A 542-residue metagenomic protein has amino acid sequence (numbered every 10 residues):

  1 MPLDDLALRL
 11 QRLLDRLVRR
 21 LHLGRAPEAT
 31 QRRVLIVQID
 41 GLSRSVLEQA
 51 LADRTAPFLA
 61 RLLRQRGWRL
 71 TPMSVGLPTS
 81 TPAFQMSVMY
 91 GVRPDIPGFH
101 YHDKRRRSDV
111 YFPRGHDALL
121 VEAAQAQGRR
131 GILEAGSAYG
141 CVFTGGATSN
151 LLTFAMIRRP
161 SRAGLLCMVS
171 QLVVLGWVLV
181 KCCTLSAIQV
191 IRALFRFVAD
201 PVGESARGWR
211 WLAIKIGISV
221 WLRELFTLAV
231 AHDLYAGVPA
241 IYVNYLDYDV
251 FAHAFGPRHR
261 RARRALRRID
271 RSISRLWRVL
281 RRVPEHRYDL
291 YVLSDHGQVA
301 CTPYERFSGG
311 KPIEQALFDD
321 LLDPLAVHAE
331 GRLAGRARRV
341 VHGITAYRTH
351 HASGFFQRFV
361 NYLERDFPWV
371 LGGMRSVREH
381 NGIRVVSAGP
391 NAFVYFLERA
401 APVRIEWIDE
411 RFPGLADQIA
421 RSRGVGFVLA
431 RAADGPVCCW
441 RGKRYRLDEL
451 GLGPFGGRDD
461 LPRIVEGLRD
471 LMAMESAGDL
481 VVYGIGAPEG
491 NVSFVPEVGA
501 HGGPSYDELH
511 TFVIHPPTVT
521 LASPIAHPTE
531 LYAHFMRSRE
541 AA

Functional and structural regions predicted by a protein language model:
P2-W68: Active-site-proximal N-terminal segment of extracellular/periplasmic enzymes that hydrolyze or transfer
G41-S45, G208-I216, F251-A262, Q298 (+1 more regions): Glycine- and acidic
Q49-M86, G91-D95: Short, structured active-site-proximal loop/turn typified by the sulfatase FGly-forming signature C/S-X-P-X-R
A50-T55, M156-P160, G256-A262, A300-L317 (+4 more regions): Short secondary-structure boundary/capping segments
G91-G256, H351-F367, G382, G389-F396 (+3 more regions): His/Asp/Glu-rich, glycine-adjacent segments that coordinate divalent cations and/or stabilize oxyanion chemistry on
D109, P113-G128, I132, Y139-G146 (+1 more regions): Active-site neighborhoods of enzymes that stabilize oxyanions during catalysis
S219-W221, L225, D233, I241 (+3 more regions): A long, amphipathic alpha-helix that forms part of the scaffold/cap immediately adjacent to metal-dependent active
S272-G309, P436-C439, R444: Metal-dependent active-site segment of extracytoplasmic phospho-/sulfohydrolases and closely related
